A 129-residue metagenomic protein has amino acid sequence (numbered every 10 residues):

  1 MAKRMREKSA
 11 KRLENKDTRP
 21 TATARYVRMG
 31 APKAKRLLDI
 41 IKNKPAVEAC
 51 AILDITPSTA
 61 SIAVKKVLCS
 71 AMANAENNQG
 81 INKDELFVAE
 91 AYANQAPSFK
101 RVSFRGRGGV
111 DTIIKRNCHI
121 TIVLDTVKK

Functional and structural regions predicted by a protein language model:
A2-A93, K115, H119-K129: Ribosome large-subunit tunnel/peptidyl-transferase-proximal elements
A96-S98: Extended amphipathic alpha-helical scaffolds
K100-G109: Short, low-complexity, polybasic intrinsically disordered segments
